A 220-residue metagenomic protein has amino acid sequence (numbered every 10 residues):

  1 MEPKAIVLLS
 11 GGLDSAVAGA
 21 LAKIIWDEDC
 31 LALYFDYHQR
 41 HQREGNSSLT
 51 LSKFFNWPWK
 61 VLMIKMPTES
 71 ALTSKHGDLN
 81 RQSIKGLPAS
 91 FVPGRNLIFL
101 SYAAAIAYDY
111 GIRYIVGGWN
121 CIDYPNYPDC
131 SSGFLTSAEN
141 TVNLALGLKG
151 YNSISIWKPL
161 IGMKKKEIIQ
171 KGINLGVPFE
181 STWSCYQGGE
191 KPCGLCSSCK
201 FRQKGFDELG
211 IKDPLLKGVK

Functional and structural regions predicted by a protein language model:
M1-L175: ATP-dependent adenylation/nucleotidyltransferase module used to activate substrates
A18-G19, F201, K217: Residue-level recognition of conserved structural "scaffold" positions that shape functional pockets and channels
D27, V177-E180, F201-K204: Short functional micro-motifs and their immediate structural scaffolds
Q82-G86, Q203-E208: A polyampholytic, Gly/Pro-enriched intrinsically disordered region
L146, D207-G210: Short amphipathic alpha-helical interaction/hinge segments
G172-N174, F179-G188: Short, intrinsically disordered, charge-biased short linear motifs at domain edges
W183-K204: Local cysteine-cluster metal-coordination motifs and their immediate loop/turn environment, predominantly Fe-S cluster
G188-G189, G210-K220: Short cysteine/histidine-rich metal-coordination sites, predominantly Zn2+-binding motifs
